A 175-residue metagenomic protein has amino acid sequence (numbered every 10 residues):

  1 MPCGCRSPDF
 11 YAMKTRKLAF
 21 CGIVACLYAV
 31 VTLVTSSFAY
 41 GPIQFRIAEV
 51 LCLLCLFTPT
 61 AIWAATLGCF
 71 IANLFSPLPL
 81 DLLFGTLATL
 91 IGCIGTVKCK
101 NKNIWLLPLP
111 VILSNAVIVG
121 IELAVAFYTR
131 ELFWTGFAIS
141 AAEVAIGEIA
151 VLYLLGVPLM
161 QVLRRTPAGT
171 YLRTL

Functional and structural regions predicted by a protein language model:
C3-C5: Cysteine-centered motifs
A12-L56, T60-W63: Hydrophobic transmembrane alpha-helices
S37-P42, V50, F70-L175: Membrane-embedded alpha-helical hairpins and interfacial helices in multi-pass inner-membrane proteins
L67: Short, structured active-site "lid" loops
